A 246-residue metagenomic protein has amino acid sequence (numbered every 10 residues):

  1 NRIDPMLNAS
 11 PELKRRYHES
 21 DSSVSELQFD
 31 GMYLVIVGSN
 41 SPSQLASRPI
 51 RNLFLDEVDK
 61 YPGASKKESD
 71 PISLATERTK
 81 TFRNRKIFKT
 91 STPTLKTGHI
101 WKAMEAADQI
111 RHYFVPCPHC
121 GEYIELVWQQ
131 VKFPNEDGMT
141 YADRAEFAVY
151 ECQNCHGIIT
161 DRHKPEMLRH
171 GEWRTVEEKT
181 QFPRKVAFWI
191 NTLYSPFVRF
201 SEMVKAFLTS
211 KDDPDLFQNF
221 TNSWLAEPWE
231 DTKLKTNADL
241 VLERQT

Functional and structural regions predicted by a protein language model:
N1, S20, G38, A46-S47 (+8 more regions): Active-site-proximal structural scaffolding
R2-R51: Inter-Walker segment of RecA-like/P-loop motor cores
I3, D56, C117, C152-C155 (+1 more regions): Conserved structural-core and active-site-/substrate-pathway-adjacent residues in large, well-folded domains of enzymes
V35-V37, F54, F88, F188: Hydrophobic/aromatic beta-strand patches that form the interior of the parallel beta-sheet core in alpha/beta enzyme
S41, P93-T97, S195: Conserved nucleotide-binding/hydrolysis micro-motifs of P-loop NTPases
N52-F133: Signature of the SF2 helicase/ATPase Hel1-core->accessory helical subdomain module
A106-T192: Cys/His-rich short segments
D161-T246: A contiguous, basic/glycine-rich beta-loop/short-helix subdomain that forms a polymer-engagement track
